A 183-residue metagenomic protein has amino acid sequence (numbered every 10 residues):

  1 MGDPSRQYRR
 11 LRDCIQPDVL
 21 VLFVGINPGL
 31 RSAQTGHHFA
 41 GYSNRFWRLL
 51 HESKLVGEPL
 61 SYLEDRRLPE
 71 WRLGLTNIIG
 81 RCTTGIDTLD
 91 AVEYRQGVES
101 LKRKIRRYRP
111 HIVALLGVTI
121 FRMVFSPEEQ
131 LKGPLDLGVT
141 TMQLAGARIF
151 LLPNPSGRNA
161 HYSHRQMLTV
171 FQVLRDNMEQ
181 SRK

Functional and structural regions predicted by a protein language model:
M1-L20, Y42, L49, G85-L101 (+1 more regions): C-terminal capping/extension of enzyme domains
R10-Q16, P59-L68, R103-K104: Short amphipathic alpha-helices and their capping/turn segments at secondary-structure boundaries
V21, S32, V113: Short glycine- and Lys/Arg-enriched binding-loop motifs that mark or flank ligand-binding interfaces
F23-I26: N-terminal nucleotide-binding beta1-loop-alpha1 segment
L30-A33, T84-G85, F121-V124, R158-H161: Short catalytic/ligand-binding loop motif for oxyanion handling, primarily in non-cytosolic enzymes, centered on
S32-E93: Short, surface-exposed acidic-centric catalytic microdomains
T35-H37, F125-P127, H164: Short amphipathic alpha-helical segments
L101-V118: Proline-aspartate-enriched helix->loop->beta-strand connector
